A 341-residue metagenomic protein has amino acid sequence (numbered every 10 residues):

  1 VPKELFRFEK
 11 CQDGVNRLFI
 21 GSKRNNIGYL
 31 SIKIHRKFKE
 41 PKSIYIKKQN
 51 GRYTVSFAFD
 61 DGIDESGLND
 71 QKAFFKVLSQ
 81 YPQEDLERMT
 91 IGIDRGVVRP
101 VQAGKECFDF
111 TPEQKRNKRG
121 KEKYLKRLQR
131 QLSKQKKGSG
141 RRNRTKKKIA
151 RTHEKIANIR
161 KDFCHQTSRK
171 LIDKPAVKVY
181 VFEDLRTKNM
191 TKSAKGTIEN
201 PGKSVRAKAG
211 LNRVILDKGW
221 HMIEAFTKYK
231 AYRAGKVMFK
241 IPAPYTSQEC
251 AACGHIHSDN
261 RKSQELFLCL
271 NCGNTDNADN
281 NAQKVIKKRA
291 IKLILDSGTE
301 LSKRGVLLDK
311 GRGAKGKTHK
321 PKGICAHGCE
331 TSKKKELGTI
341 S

Functional and structural regions predicted by a protein language model:
V1-Q49, D217: Acidic carboxylate diad motif detector
Q49-S341: Positively charged, helix-rich recognition surfaces that bind polyanionic ligands
